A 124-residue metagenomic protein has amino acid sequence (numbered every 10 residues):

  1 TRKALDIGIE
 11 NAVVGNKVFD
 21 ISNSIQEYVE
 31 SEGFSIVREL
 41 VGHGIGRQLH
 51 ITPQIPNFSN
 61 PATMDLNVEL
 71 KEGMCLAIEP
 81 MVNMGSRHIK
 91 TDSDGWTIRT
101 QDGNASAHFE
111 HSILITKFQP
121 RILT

Functional and structural regions predicted by a protein language model:
T1-T124: Active-site neighborhoods and metal-handling regions in enzymes and metal-associated proteins
